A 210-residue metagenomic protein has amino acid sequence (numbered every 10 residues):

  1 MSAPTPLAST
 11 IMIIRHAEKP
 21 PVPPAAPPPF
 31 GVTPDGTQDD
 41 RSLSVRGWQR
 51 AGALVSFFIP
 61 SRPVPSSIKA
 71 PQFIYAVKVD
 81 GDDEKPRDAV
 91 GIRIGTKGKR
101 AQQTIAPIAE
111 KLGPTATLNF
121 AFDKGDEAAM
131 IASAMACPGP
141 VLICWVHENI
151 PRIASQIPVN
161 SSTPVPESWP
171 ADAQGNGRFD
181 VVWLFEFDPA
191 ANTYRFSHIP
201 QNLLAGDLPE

Functional and structural regions predicted by a protein language model:
A3-P138, N149-E210: Active-site-proximal alpha-helix that buttresses catalytic centers in soluble enzyme cores
V141: Mobile, glycine-rich extracellular loop/lid and propeptide segments that shape or gate substrate/ligand access
C144-V146: Short beta-strand segments
